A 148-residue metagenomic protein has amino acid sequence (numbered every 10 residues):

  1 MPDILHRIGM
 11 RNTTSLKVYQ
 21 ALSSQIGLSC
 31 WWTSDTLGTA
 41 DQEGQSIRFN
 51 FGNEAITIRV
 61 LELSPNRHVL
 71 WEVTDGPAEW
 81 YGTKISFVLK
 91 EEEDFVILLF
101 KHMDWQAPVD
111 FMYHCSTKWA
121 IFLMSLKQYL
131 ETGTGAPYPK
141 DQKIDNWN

Functional and structural regions predicted by a protein language model:
M1, N53, A78-W80: Glycine-centered tight beta-turn/hairpin loop motif at sheet-sheet or coil-to-beta transitions
M1-G38: Hydrophobic ligand-binding cavity/cleft-lining segments
R7-G9, I58-E62, T83-K90: Hydrophobic/aromatic beta-strand elements that line small-molecule binding cavities or substrate pockets in beta-rich
T14-L16, L61-N66, V88-I97: A short, structured loop/turn motif at beta-sheet edges
V18-Y19, L28, I47, V60 (+4 more regions): Hydrophobic pocket/interface hotspot
S29-D75: Glycine-rich portal/gate segments that line the openings of hydrophobic small-molecule binding cavities
G76-I121, L126-Q128, P137-P139: Beta-strand/loop substructures that line and gate deep hydrophobic ligand-binding cavities in soluble
Q128-N148: Short, highly charged C-terminal tails/helix-capping segments
